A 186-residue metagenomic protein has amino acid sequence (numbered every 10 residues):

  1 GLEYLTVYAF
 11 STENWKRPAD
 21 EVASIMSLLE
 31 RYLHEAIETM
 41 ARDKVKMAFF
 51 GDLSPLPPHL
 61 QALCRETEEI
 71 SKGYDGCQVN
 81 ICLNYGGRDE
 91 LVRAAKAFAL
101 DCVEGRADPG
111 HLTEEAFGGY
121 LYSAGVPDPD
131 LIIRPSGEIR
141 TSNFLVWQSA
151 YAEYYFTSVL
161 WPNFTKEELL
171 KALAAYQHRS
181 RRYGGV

Functional and structural regions predicted by a protein language model:
G1-V186: Flexible, compositionally biased loop and terminal segments
